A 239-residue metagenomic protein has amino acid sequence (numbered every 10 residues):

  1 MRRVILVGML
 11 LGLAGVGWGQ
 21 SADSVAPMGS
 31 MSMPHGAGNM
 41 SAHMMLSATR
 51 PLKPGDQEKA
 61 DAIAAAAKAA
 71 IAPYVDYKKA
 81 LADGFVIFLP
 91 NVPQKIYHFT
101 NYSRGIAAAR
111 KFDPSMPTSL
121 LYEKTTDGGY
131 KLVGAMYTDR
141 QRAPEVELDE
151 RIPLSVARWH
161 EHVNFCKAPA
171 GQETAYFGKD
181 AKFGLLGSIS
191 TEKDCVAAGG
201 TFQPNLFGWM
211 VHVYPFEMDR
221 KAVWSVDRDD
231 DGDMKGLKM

Functional and structural regions predicted by a protein language model:
M1-V4: Positively charged n-region of N-terminal signal peptides that target proteins for export
V7-G15: Bacterial N-terminal signal peptides
G17-S21: Boundary at the C-terminal end of the N-terminal hydrophobic targeting segment
A26-M239: Primary mode marks residue(s) on the alpha4-beta5-alpha5 output face of response regulator receiver
